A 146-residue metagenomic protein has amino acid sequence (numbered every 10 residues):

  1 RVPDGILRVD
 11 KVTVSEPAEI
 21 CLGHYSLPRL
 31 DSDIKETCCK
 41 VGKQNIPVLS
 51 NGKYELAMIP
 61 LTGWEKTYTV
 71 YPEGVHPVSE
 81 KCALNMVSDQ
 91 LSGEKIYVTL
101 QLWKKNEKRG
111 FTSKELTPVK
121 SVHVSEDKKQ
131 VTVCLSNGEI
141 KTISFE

Functional and structural regions predicted by a protein language model:
R1-E146: CBM-like, beta-strand-rich accessory domains located in the C-terminal region of large, secreted polysaccharide-active
